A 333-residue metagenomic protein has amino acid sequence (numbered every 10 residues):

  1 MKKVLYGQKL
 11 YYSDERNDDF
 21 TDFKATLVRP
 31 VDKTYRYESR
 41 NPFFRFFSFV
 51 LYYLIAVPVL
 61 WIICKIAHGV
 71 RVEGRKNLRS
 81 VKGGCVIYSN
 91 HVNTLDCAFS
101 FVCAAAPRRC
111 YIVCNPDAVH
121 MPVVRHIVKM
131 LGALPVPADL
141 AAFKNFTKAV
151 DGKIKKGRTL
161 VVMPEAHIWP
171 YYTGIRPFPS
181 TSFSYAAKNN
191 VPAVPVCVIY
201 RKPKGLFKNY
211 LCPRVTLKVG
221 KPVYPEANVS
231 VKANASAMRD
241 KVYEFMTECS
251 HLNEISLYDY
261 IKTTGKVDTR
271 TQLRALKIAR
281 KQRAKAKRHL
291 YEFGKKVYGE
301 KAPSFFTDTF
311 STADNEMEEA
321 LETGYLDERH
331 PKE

Functional and structural regions predicted by a protein language model:
K2-A25, R29, T147-E333: Non-catalytic C-terminal accessory region of glycerolipid acyltransferases and related lyso-lipid remodeling enzymes
D19-G74, P122-M130: A transmembrane-helix-recognition feature enriched in membrane-embedded lipid enzymes and envelope glyco-/phospholipid
L60, M130-P137, E165-I168: Short, basic, glycine/proline-bearing loop/turn elements
I62-H68, S89, I112, V136-A141 (+2 more regions): Short, flexible loop segments at the rims of nucleotide/cofactor-binding pockets, characterized by
I66-E73, F143-K144, I199-R201: Short gly/ser/thr-rich secondary-structure transition/capping motifs
L78-K82, K153-K155: Flexible, charged surface loops at secondary-structure boundaries
S80-L140: Catalytic core of membrane glycerolipid acyltransferases/transacylases, capturing the structured, soluble-facing
